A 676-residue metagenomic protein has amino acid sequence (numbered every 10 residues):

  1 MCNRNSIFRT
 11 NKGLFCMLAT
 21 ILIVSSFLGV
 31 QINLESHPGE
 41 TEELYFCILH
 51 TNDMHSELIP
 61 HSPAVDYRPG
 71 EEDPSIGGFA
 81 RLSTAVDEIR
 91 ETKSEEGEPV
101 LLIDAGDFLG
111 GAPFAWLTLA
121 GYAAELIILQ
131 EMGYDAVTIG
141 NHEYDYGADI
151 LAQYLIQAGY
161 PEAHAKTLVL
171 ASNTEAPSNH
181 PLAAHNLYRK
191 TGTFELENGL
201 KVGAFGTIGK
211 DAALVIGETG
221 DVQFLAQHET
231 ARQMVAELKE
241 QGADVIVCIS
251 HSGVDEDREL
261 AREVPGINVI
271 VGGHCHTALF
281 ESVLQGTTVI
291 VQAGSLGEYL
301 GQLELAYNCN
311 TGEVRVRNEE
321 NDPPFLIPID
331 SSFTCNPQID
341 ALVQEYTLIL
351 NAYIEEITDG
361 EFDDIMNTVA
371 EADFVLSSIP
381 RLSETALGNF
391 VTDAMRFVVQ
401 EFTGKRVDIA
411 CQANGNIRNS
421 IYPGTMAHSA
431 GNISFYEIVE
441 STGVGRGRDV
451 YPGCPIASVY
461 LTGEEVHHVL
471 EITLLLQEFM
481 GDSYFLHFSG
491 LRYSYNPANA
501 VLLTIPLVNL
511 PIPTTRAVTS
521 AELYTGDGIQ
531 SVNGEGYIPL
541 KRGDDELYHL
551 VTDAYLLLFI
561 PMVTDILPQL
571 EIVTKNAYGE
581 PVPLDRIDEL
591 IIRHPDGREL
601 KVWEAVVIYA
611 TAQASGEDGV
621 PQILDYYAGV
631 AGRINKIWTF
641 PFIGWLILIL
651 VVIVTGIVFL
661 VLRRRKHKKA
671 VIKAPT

Functional and structural regions predicted by a protein language model:
M1, L22, L151-A152, G159-Y160 (+5 more regions): Charge-rich, low-complexity amphipathic helices in intrinsically disordered tails/linkers adjacent to domains
C2, N11, F27, H37 (+9 more regions): Intrinsically disordered, low-complexity segments enriched in small/polar residues
C2-N33, I653-F659: Secretory targeting signatures
R4, A120, P177-N179, G266 (+5 more regions): Short secondary-structure boundary micro-motifs
G13, A19, F224, E361 (+1 more regions): Generic alpha-helix initiation/capping and coil-helix boundary signal
L22, F108-L109, E218, Q285 (+2 more regions): General secondary-structure edge motif
L34-S332, L387, V391-A394, A410 (+1 more regions): Acidic, metal/ion-coordinating pockets
G39-T51, S56-P60, A64-A85, E131 (+1 more regions): Catalytic centers of hydrolytic enzymes
